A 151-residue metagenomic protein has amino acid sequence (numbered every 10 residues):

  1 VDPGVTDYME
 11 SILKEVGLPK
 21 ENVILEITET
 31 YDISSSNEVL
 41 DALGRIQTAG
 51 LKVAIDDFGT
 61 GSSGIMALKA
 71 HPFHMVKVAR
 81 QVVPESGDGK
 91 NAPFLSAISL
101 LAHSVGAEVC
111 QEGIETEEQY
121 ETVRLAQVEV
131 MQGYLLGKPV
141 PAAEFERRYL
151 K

Functional and structural regions predicted by a protein language model:
V1-G17, Y31, G44-R45, I65: Bacterial c-di-GMP phosphodiesterase EAL domain
V1-P3, N22-S36, A49-K151: EAL-family c-di-GMP phosphodiesterase catalytic domain
Y8-I12, A42, I98, E118-Y120: Structural preference for long, well-ordered alpha-helical segments in enzyme cores
